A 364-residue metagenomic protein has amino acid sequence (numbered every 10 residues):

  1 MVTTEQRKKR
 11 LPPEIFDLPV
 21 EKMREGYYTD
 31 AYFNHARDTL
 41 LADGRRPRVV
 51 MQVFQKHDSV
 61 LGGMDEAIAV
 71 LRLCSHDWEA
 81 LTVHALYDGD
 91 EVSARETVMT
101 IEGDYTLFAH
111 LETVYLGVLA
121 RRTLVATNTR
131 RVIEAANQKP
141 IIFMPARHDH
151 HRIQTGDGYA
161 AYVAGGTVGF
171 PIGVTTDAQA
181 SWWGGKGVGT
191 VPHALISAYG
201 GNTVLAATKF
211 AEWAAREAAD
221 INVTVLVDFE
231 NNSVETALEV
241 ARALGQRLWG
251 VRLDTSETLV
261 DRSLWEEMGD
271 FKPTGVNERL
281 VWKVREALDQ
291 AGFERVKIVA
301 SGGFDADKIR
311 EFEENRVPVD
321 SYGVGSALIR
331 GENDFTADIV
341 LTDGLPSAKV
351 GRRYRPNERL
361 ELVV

Functional and structural regions predicted by a protein language model:
M1-A109, V114-G117: Flexible, solvent-exposed loop/hinge segments and secondary-structure transition points
M1-N34, D43-R45, L61-G62, L73-C74 (+1 more regions): Gly/Ser/Thr/Ala-enriched C-terminal appendages of enzymes
V2-I15, D90-V92, M99-A291, E311: Buried, small/hydrophobic-residue-enriched core segments of structured protein domains
A36-T39, T236-E239, S326: Glycine-rich, charged/polar anion/phosphate-binding loops that engage phosphate groups from diverse ligands
P47-V53, P140-I142, I221-V223, W249 (+3 more regions): Structural beta-strand/beta-sheet cores of well-ordered domains, especially the beta-sheet scaffolds that support
F54, H84, I142-P145, L226 (+1 more regions): Residues in well-ordered beta-strands of folded domains
L86, D228, V299-S301: Structural motif
